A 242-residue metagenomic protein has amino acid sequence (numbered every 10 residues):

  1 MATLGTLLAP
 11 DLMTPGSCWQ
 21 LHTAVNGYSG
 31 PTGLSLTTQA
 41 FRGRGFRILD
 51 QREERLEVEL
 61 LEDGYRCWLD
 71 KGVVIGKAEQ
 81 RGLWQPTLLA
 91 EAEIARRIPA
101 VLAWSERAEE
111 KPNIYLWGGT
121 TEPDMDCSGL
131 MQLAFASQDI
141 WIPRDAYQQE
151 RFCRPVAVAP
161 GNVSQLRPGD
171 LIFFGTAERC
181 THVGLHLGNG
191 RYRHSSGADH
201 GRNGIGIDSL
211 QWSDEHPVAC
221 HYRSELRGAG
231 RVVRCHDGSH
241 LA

Functional and structural regions predicted by a protein language model:
M1-G16, E59-A108: Boundary regions of SH3-family modules and the immediately adjacent low-complexity/disordered segments in eukaryotic
M1-Y28, M125-Q148: Short beta-strand/loop turn elements enriched in aromatics
A2, P15-N26, L187-A242: Aromatic- and glycine-rich peptidoglycan recognition patches
Q20-R42: Beta-loop motif signature
G43, R55-L60: SH3/SH3-like beta-barrel fold
I48, V58-E59, H182-L187: Short beta-strand-centered aromatic/proline hotspots
N113-R167: Catalytic cysteine-centered active-site loop
P143-S213, A242: ...with weaker cross-activation on analogous glycine-rich loops/strands in unrelated enzymes
